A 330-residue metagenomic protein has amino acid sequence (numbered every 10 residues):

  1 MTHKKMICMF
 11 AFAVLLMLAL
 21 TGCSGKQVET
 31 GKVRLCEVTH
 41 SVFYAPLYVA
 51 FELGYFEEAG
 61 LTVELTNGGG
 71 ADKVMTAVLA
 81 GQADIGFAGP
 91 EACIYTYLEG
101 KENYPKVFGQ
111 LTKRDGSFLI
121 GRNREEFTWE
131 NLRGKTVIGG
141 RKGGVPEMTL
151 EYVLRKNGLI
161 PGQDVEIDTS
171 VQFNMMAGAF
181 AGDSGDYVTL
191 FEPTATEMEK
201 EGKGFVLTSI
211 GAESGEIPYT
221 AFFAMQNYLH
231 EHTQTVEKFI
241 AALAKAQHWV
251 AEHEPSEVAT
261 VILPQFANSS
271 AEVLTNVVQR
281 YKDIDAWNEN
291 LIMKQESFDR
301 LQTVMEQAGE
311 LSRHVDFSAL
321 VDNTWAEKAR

Functional and structural regions predicted by a protein language model:
M1-K32, K328-R330: Short, low-complexity disordered leader/linker segments with a strong preference for bacterial N-terminal type II
A19, F51-E52, E57, R155 (+4 more regions): Short polybasic/polar patches that bind polyanions
V28-G162, E166-Q172, D186-E192, K203 (+2 more regions): Short, glycine-/small- and polar/acidic-enriched structural segments that line small-molecule recognition paths
Y44, M75, L79, P90-C93 (+12 more regions): Extracytoplasmic/secreted envelope proteins and their assembly/folding machinery, especially bacterial periplasmic
G60, Y97, E199-G202, H232-T233 (+1 more regions): Short, flexible helix/strand-to-coil boundary loops that buttress conserved ligand/catalytic motifs in alpha/beta
Q172-F266: Pocket-lining segment of extracytoplasmic ligand-binding domains
H230-S312: Secondary-structure end/capping motifs
L301-R330: C-terminal solvent-exposed extensions
